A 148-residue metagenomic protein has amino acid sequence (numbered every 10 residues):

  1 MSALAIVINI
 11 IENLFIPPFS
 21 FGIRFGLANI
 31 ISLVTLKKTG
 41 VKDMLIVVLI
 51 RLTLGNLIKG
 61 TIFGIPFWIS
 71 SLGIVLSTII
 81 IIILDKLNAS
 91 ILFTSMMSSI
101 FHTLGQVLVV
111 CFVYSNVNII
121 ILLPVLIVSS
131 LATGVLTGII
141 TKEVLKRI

Functional and structural regions predicted by a protein language model:
M1-V34: Hydrophobic transmembrane alpha-helices
S2, I6, V48, S70-T78 (+2 more regions): Alpha-helical transmembrane spans of integral membrane proteins, capturing the lipid-embedded, hydrophobic core of TM
L4-I11, I50-G60, F101-Q106: Aromatic-anchored segments of alpha-helical transmembrane domains
L14-F21, L33-M44, I62-W68, L92-M97: Short, amphipathic, aromatic/basic-enriched membrane-interface segments that mark the entry/exit of transmembrane
R24-K42, I79-L84: Generic transmembrane alpha-helix motif of multi-pass integral membrane proteins
I30-L33, L52, N56, T78 (+3 more regions): Hydrophobic transmembrane alpha-helices of multi-pass small-molecule transporters
K42-I83: Helix-adjacent hinge/juxtasegments
F63-W68, I83, L87-I148: Membrane-embedded alpha-helical hairpins and interfacial helices in multi-pass inner-membrane proteins
